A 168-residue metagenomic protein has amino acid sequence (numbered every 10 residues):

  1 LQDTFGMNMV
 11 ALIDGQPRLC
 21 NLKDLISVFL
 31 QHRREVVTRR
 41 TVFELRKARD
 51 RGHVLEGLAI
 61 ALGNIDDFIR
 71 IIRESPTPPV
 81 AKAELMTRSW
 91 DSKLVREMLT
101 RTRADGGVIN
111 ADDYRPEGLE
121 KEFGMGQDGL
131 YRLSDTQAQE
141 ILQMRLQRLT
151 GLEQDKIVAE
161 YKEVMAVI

Functional and structural regions predicted by a protein language model:
L1-I168: C-terminal interaction appendages of subunits in large macromolecular complexes
